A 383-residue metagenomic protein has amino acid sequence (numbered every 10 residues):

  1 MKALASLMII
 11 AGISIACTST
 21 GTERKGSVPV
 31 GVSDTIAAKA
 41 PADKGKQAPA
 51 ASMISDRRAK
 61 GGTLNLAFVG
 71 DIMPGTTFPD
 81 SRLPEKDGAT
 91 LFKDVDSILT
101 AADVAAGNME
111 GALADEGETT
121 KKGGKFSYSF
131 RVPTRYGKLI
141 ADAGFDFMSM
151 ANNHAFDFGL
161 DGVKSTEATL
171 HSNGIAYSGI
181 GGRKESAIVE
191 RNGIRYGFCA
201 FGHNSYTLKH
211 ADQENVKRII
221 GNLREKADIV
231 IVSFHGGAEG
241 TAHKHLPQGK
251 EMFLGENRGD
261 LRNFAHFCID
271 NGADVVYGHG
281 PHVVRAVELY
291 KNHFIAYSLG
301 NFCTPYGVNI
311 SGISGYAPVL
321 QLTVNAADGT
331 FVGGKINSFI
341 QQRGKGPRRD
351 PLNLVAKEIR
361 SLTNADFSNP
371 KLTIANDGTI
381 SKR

Functional and structural regions predicted by a protein language model:
M1-A5: Bacterial N-terminal signal peptides that target proteins for export
S6-S14: Bacterial N-terminal signal peptides
T18-R383: Acidic, metal/ion-coordinating pockets
